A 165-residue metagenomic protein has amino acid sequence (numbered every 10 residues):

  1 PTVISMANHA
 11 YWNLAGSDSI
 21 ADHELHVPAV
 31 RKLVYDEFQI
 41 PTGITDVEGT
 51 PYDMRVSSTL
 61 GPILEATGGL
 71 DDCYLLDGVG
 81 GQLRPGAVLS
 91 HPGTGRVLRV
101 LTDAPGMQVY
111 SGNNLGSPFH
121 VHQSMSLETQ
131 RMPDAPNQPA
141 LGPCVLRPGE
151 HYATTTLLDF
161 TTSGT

Functional and structural regions predicted by a protein language model:
P1-T165: An exposed, glycine/acidic-rich loop-and-rim segment of catalytic or binding clefts
